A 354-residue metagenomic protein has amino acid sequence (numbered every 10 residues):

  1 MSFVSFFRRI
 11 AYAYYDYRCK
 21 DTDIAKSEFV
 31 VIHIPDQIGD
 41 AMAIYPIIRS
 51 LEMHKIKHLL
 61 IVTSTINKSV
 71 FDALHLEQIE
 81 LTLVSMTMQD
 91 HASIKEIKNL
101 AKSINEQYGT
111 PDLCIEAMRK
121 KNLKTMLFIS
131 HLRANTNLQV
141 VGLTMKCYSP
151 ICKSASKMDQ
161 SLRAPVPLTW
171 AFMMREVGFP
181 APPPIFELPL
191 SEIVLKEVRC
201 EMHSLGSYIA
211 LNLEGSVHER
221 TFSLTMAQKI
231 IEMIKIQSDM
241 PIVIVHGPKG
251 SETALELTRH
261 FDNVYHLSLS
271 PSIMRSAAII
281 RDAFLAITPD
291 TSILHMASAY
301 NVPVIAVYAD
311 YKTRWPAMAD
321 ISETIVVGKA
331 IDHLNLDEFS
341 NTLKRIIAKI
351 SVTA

Functional and structural regions predicted by a protein language model:
M1-A354: Catalytic machinery of carbohydrate-active enzymes, primarily nucleotide-sugar-dependent glycosyltransferases
